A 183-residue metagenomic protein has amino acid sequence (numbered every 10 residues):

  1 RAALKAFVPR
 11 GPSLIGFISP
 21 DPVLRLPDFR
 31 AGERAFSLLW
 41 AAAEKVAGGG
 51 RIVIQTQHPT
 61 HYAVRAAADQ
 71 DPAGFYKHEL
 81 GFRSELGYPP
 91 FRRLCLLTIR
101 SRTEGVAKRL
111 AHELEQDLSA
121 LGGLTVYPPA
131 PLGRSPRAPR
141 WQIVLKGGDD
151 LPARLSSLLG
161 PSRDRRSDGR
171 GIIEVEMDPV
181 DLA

Functional and structural regions predicted by a protein language model:
R1-G32, S37, A41-A183: Accessory helical-bundle/CTD segments and flexible terminal tails appended to RecA-like ATPase motors
